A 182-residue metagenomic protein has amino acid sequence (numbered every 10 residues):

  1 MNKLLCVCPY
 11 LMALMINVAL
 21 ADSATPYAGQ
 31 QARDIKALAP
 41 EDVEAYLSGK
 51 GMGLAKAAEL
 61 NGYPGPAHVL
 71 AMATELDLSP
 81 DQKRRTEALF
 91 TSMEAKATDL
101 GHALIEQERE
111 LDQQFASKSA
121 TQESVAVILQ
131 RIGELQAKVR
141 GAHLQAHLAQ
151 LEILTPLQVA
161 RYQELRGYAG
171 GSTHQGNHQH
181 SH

Functional and structural regions predicted by a protein language model:
M1-L4: Positively charged n-region of N-terminal signal peptides that target proteins for export
V7-N17: Bacterial N-terminal signal peptides
D22-H182: Charge-rich (acidic/polar
